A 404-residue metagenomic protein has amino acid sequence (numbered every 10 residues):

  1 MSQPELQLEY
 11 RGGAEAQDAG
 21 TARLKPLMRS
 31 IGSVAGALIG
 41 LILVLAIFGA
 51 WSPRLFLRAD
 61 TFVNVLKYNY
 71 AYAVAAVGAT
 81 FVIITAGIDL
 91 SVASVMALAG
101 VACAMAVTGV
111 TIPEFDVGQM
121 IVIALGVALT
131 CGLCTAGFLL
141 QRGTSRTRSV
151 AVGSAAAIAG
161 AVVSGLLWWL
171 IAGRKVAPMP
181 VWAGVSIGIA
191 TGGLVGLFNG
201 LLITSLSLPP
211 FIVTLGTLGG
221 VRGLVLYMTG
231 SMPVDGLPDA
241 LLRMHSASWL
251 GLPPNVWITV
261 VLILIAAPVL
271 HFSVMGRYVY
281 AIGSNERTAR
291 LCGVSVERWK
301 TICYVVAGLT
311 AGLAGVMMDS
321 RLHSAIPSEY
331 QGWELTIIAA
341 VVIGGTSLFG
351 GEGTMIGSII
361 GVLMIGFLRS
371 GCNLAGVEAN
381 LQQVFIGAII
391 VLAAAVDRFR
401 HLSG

Functional and structural regions predicted by a protein language model:
Q3-A76, V110-A128, G132, R146-A155 (+1 more regions): Membrane-interfacial amphipathic/re-entrant helices at transmembrane-helix boundaries
A46-W51, R58-V110, A128-R148, L201-L208 (+3 more regions): Single transmembrane alpha-helix segments in multi-pass membrane proteins
F48, L125-F138, G160, W182 (+3 more regions): Alpha-helical transmembrane segments of multi-pass integral membrane proteins
V77, F81, V185, I189 (+10 more regions): Hydrophobic positions within alpha-helical transmembrane segments of bacterial inner-membrane proteins
G87, Y304-V305, A311, R321-G387: Transmembrane alpha-helical segments in multi-pass inner-membrane proteins
T111-T217, V261, I360-G361: Alpha-helical transmembrane segments within multi-pass membrane transporters and channels
G118-Q119, I158, G165-W182, L206 (+5 more regions): Transmembrane helix-bundle core of multi-pass membrane transporters and related energy-transducing complexes
